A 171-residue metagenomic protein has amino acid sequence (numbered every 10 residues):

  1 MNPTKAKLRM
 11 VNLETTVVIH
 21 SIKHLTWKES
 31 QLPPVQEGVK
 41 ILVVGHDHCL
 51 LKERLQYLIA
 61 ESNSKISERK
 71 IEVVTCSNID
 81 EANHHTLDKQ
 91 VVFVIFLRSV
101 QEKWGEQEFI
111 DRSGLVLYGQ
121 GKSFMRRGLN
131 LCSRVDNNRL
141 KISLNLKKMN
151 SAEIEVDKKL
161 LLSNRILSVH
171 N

Functional and structural regions predicted by a protein language model:
M1-N171: Short hydrophobic alpha-helices and adjacent helix-cap/hinge residues
